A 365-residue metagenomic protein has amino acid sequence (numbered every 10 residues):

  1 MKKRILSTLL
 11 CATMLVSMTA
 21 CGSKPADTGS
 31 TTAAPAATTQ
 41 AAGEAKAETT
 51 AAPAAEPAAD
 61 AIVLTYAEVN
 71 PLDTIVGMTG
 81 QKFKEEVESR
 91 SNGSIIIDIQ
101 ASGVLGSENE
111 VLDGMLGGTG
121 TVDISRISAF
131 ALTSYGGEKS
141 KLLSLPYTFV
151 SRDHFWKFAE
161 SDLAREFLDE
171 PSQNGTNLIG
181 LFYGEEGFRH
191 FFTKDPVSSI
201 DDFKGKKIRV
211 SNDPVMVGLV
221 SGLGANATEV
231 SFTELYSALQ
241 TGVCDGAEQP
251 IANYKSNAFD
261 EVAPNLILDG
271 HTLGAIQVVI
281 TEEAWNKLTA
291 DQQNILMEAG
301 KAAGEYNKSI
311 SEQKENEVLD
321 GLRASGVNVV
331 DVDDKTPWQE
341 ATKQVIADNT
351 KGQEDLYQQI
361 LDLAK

Functional and structural regions predicted by a protein language model:
K2-K24: Sec-dependent N-terminal signal peptides of Gram-positive bacterial secreted proteins and lipoproteins
M18-A34, A41: Bacterial lipoprotein signal-peptidase II cleavage site
G22-A26, K46, E56-D153, L163 (+2 more regions): N-terminal secretory/targeting leader peptides
K157: Short beta-strand-centered segments that line the small-molecule binding cleft or hinge of alpha/beta clamshell
